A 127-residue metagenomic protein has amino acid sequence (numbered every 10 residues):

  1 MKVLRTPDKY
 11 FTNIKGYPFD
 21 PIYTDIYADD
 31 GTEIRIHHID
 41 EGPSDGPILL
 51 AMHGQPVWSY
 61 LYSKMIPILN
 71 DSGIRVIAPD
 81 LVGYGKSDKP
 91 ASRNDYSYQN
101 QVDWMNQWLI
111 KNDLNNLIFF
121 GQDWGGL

Functional and structural regions predicted by a protein language model:
M1-P47, D71-I74, L114-N115: Alpha/beta-hydrolase fold catalytic core
F11, F19, W58-Y60, Y84 (+2 more regions): Tryptophan-centric aromatic hotspots in well-structured domains and transmembrane helices
D25-T32, I39, D71, L81-G121: Active-site loop/oxyanion-hole signature of alpha/beta-hydrolase fold enzymes
I34, I39-K86: Conserved HGGG/HGGXW glycine-rich cap/lid loop of the alpha/beta-hydrolase fold
G54, G121, G125: Gly/Ala-rich beta-loop-alpha elbow adjacent to hydrolase catalytic centers
V57-K64, N100-D103, L127: Short, conserved clusters of charged catalytic residues that mark active-site and nucleotide-handling motifs
